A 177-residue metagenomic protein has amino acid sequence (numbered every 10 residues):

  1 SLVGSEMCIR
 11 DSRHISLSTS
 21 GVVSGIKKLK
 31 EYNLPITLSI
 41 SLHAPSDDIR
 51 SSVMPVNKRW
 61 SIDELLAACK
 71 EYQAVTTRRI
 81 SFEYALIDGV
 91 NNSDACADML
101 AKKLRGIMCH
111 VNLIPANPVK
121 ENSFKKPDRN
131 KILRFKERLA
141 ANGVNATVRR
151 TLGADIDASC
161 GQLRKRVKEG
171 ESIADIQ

Functional and structural regions predicted by a protein language model:
S5-N142, A146: Conserved AdoMet/S-adenosylmethionine-binding subsite of the radical SAM
A141, T151-Q177: Radical SAM enzyme core and accessory elements
